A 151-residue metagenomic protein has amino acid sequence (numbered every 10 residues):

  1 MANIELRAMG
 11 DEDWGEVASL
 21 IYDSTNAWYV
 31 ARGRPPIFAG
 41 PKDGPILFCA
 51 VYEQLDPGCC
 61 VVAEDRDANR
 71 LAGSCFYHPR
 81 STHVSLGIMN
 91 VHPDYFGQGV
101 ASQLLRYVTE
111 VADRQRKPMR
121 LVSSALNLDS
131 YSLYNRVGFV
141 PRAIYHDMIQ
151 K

Functional and structural regions predicted by a protein language model:
E5-S19: A short beta-loop-alpha structural element at the N-terminal edge of CoA-dependent acyl/N-acetyltransferase catalytic
A18-C60, R66, L71: Active-site rim helix/loop that mediates acceptor-substrate recognition in acyltransferases
C60-V62, N69-H78, S85-N90: Conserved beta-strand in the GNAT
P79, H92-D94, Q98, L126: Active-site acidic-Proline motif in GNAT/NAT acetyltransferases
L86-G87, A112-L126: Conserved GNAT acetyl-CoA-binding A-motif
V91, G97-E110, Y131-R136: Conserved acetyl-CoA-binding loop-helix of GNAT-fold acetyltransferases
P118-S123, V140-K151: Conserved catalytic-core motifs of GNAT/GCN5-like acyltransferases
N127-Y145: Internal alpha/beta loop-helix hairpins
